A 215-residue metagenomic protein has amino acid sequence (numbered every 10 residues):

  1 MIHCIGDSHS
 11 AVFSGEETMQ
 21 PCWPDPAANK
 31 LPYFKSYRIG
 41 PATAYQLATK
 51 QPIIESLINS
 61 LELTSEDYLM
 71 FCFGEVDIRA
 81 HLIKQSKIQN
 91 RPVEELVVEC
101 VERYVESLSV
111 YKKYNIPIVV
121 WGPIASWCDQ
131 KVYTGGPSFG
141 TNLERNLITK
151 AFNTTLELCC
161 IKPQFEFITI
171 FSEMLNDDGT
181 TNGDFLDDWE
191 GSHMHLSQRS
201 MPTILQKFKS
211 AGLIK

Functional and structural regions predicted by a protein language model:
I2-I5, H9-R103: Conserved SGNH/GDSL esterase-like catalytic core that processes O-acyl groups on lipids and polysaccharides
A11-S14, D77-L82, S126-V132, M174-G179: Short catalytic/ligand-binding loop motif for oxyanion handling, primarily in non-cytosolic enzymes, centered on
R79-V93, C128-G140, D184-D187: Surface-exposed, active-site-proximal loop segments in enzymatic domains
I88-E99, G140-I148, S192, L196: Alpha-helix N-cap and loop-to-helix initiation/capping positions
K113-I118: A short helix->loop->beta-strand "cap" motif at the edges of active sites that frequently abuts
V119-I124, Q164-T181: Acidic carboxylate-rich catalytic motifs and surrounding loops in phosphoryl-/glycosyl-chemistry enzymes
C128-I170, M194: Substrate-gating cap/lid alpha-helix
I148-T149, E157, E166, N182-K215: Histidine-centered active-site loop/cap adjacent to the catalytic His in serine esterases/O-acetyl transfer systems
